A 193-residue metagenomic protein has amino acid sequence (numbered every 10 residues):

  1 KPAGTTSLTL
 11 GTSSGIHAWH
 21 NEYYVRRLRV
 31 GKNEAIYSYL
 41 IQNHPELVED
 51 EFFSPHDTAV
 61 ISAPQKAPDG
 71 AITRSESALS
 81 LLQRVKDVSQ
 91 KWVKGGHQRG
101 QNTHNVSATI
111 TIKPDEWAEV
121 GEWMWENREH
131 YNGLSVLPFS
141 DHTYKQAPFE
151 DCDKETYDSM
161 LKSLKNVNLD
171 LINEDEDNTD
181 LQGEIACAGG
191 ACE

Functional and structural regions predicted by a protein language model:
P2, T9-T179: Catalytic alpha/beta core of large soluble enzyme barrels
N178-E193: Short acidic, low-complexity intrinsically disordered linear motifs used for protein-protein interactions
